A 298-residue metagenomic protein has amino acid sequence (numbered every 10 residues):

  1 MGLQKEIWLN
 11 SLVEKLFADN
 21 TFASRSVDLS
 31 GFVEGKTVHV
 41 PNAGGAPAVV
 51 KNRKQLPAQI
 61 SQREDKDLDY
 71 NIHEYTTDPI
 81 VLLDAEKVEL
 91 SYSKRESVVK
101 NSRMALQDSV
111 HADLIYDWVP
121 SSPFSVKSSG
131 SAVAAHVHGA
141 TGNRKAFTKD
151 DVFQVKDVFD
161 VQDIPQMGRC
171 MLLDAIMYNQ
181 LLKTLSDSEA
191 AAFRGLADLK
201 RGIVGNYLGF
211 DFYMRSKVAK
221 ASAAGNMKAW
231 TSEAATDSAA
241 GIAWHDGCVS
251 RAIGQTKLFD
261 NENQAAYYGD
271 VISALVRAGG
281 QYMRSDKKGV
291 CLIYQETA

Functional and structural regions predicted by a protein language model:
G2-R25, L29-A48, S61-N71, A134 (+2 more regions): Sequence/fold signature of self-assembling virion shell proteins
W8-V13, L114-I115, V155, L181: Generic structural signal of hydrophobic/aromatic residues within well-ordered alpha-helices of folded domains
N20, Q55, P120, D160-D163 (+2 more regions): Glycine-centered secondary-structure boundary/capping sites
V40, D65-K127, D160-A175, K257-Q281: Long, contiguous amphipathic alpha-helices that act as assembly "spine/axial" helices in icosahedral shell and virion
R53-I60: Short Gly/aromatic-enriched secondary-structure transition segments
Q55, Y116-D117, S121, G225 (+1 more regions): Residue-level detector of alpha-helical recognition elements and their boundaries
V126-K200: Extended, solvent-exposed, turn-rich assembly/linker loops in the middle of proteins
